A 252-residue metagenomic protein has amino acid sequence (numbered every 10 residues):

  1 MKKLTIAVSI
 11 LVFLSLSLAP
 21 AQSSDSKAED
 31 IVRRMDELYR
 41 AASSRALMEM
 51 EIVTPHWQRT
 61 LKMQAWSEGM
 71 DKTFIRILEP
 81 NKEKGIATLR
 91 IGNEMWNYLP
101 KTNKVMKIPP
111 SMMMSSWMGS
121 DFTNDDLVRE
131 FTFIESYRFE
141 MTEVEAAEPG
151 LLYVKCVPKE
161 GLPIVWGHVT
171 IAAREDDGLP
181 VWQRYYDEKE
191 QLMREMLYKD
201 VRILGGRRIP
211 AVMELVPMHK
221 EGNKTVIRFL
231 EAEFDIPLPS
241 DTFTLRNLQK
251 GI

Functional and structural regions predicted by a protein language model:
M1-L4: Positively charged n-region of N-terminal signal peptides that target proteins for export
A7-S17: Bacterial N-terminal signal peptides
Q22-S43, E49, Q58-R59, K82-A87 (+4 more regions): Flexible, processing/modification-adjacent segments and terminal tails in exported/periplasmic/extracellular proteins
M35, A46, I75-R76, N103 (+2 more regions): Buried hydrophobic packing residues in well-ordered domains
M35, M63-S67, Y198-I203: Extended lipid/amphipathic-ligand handling interfaces
R45-F74, L78-N81: N-terminal, post-signal-peptide region of Sec/Tat-exported proteins
S67-E68, L89-I91, Y98, A173 (+1 more regions): Generic beta-strand structural signal
M106, D126-V128, P149-L245: Gly/Pro-enriched, hydrophobic low-complexity segments that function as extracytoplasmic propeptides/linkers
